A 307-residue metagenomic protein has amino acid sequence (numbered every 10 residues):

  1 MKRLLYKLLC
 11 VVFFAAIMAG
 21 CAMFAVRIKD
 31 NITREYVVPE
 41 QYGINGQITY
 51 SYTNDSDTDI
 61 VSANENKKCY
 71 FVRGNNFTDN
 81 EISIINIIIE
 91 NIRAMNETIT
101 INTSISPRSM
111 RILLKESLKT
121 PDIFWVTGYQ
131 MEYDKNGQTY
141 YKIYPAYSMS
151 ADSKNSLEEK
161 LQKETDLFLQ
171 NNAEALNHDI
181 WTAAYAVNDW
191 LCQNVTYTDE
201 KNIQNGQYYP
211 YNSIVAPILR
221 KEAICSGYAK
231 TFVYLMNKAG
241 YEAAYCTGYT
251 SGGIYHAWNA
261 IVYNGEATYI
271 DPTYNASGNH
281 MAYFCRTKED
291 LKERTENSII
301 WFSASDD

Functional and structural regions predicted by a protein language model:
L4-L5, V12, A19-D179, E296-D307: N-terminal accessory/pre-domain segments preceding catalytic cores
A15, C225-S226: Conserved structured core elements
I143, S213-V215, E222, E266-P272: Short, well-ordered strand-loop elements centered on a beta-strand within folded domains, enriched for acidic residues
S153-P217: Secondary-structure boundary elements
K201-Q207, Y211-V215, E222, A243-G253: Catalytic cysteine-centered active-site loop
G227-K292: Hydrophobic/aromatic-rich core segments of domains that either
